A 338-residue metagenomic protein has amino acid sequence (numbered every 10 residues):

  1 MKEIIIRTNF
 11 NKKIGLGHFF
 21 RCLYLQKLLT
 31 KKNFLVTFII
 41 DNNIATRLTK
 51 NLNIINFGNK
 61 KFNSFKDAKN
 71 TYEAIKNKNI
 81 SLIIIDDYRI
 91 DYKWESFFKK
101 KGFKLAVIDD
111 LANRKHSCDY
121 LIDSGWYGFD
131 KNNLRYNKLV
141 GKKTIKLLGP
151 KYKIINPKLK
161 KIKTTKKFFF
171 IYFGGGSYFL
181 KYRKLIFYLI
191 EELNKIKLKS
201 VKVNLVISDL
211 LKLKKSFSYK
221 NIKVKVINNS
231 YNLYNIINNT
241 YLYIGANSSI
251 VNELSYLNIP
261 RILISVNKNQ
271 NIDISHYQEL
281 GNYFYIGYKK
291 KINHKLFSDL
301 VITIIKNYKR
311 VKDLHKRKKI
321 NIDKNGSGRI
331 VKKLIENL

Functional and structural regions predicted by a protein language model:
I6-L28, I39-K142: Active-site and donor-binding regions of nucleotide-sugar-utilizing enzymes
V36-N42, V203-S208: Short internal beta-strands
S117-L180: A nucleotide-sugar donor-handling region in carbohydrate enzymes
K167-N239: Donor-nucleotide binding loops and adjacent catalytic segments primarily of GT-B fold Leloir glycosyltransferases
N238-S249, I259-I262: Acidic donor-binding loop of glycosyltransferase active sites
V251-L296: Catalytic binding pocket for nucleotide-activated donors in carbohydrate/polymer assembly enzymes
F284, I292-I320: Conserved donor-nucleotide binding/catalytic region of nucleotide-linked donor-dependent transferases
D323-L338: C-terminal alpha-helical cap of glycosyltransferases
